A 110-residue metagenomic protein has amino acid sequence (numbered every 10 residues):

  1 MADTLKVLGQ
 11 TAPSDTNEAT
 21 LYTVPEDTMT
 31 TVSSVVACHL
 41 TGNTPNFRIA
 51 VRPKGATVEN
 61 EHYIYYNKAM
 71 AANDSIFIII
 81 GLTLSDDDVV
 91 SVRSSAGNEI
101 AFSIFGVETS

Functional and structural regions predicted by a protein language model:
M1-T30, S34, G55, R93-S110: C-terminal interaction-tip segments
V32-S33, T44-A50, E61, A101-I104: Short, hydrophobic/aromatic beta-strand segments
V35-H39: Carbohydrate-binding surface patches
L40-T41, A96: Short, acidic/polar linear motifs in exposed loop/turn regions
T44, S85-D87, E99: Extracellular Ig-like/FN3 beta-sandwich strand-entry sites
K54-V89: Intrinsically disordered, low-complexity Pro/Gly/Ser/Thr-rich segments with frequent PxxP/GP/PP motifs and embedded
